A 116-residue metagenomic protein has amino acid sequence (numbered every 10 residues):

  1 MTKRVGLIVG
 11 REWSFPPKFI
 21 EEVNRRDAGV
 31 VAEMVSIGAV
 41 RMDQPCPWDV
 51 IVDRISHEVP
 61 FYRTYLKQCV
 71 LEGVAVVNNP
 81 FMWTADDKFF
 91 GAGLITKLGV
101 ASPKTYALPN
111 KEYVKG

Functional and structural regions predicted by a protein language model:
M1-G29: Short, charged N-terminal beta->alpha structural module
M1-V9, V70-G73, F81-G116: Active-site nucleotide/adenylate-binding loops and adjacent lid/helix of ATP-dependent enzymes
F15, P60, V114-K115: Short catalytic/ligand-binding loop motif for oxyanion handling, primarily in non-cytosolic enzymes, centered on
I20-N24, R63-K67, A92: Short amphipathic alpha-helical segments and helix-helix/interface helices
G29-V31, A75, A101: Residue-level detector of anion-binding/catalytic polar loops
V31-V70, V77-A85: N-terminal glycine-rich "phosphate-gripper" loop used for MgATP/nucleotide binding and carboxylate activation
